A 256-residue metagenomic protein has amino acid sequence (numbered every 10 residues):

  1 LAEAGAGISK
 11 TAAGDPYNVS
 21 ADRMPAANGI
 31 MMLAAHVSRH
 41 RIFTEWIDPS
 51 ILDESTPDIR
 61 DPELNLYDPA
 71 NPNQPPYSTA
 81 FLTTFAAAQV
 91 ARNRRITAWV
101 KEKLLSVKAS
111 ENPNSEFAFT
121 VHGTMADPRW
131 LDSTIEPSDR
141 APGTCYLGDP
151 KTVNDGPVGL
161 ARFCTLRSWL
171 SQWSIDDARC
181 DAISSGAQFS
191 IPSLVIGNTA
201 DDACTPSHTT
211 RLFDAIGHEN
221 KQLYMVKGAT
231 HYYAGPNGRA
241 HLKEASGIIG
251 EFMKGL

Functional and structural regions predicted by a protein language model:
L1-Y17: Short glycine-enriched nucleophile-adjacent loop and the immediately C-terminal alpha-helix near the catalytic center
D15-N18, R167-S185: Active-site nucleophile elbow and catalytic-triad environment of alpha/beta-hydrolase enzymes
P16-Y146: Alpha/beta-hydrolase-fold enzymes
H40-I42, A178, D202-H208: Conserved alpha/beta-hydrolase "acid-adjacent" motif
Q188-F189, V195-G197, D201: Short beta-strand/loop motif that positions the catalytic acidic residue of the alpha/beta-hydrolase fold
D214-Y232: Catalytic histidine neighborhood in serine/cysteine hydrolases with alpha/beta-hydrolase-type architecture
A229-L242: Catalytic histidine-centered segment of alpha/beta-hydrolase-like enzymes
E244, I248-L256: C-terminal alpha-helix
